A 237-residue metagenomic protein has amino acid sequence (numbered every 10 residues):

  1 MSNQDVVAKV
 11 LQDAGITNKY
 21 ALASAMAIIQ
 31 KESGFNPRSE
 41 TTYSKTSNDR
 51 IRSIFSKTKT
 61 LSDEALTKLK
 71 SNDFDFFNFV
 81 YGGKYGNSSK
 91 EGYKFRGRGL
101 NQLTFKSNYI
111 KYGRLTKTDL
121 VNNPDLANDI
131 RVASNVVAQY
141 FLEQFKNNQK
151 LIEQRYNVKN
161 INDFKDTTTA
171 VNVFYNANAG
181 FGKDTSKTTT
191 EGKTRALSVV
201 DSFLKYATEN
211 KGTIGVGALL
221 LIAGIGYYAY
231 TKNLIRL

Functional and structural regions predicted by a protein language model:
M1-D5, K9, D13, G82-A218: Non-catalytic cell-wall polysaccharide-engagement segments
M1-F35, I51-S71: Export/targeting segments at the very N-terminus of extracytoplasmic proteins
Y20-F35, A65-G86, Q102-T104, V137 (+1 more regions): Short, functionally critical alpha-helical segments immediately adjacent to catalytic or ligand/cofactor-binding
G34-F35, Y43, K106-Y109: Short loop/turn segments at secondary-structure transitions that flank enzyme active sites
P37, D63, Q149-I152: Residue-level signal for secondary-structure boundary elements
R38-S44, R114: Short, solvent-exposed loop/turn and secondary-structure capping segments
K45-R50: Short, low-complexity, charged/polar segments at coil/turn and helix-coil boundaries
A207-L237: Single-pass alpha-helical membrane anchors
